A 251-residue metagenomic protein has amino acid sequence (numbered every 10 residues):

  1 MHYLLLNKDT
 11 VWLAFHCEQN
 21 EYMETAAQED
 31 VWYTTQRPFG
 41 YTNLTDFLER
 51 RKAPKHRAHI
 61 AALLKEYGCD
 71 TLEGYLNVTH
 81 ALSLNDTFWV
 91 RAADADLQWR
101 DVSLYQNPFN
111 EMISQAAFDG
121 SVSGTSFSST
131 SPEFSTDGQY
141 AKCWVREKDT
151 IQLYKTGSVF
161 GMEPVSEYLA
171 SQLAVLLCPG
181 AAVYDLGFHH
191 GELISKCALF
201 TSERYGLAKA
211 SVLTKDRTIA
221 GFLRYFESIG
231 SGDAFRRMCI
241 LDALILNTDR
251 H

Functional and structural regions predicted by a protein language model:
M1-N247: Phosphate/dinucleotide-binding and metal-coordinating scaffold of catalytic cores in nucleotide-dependent enzymes
H251: Catalytic activation segment of kinase domains across protein kinase-like and atypical kinase folds
